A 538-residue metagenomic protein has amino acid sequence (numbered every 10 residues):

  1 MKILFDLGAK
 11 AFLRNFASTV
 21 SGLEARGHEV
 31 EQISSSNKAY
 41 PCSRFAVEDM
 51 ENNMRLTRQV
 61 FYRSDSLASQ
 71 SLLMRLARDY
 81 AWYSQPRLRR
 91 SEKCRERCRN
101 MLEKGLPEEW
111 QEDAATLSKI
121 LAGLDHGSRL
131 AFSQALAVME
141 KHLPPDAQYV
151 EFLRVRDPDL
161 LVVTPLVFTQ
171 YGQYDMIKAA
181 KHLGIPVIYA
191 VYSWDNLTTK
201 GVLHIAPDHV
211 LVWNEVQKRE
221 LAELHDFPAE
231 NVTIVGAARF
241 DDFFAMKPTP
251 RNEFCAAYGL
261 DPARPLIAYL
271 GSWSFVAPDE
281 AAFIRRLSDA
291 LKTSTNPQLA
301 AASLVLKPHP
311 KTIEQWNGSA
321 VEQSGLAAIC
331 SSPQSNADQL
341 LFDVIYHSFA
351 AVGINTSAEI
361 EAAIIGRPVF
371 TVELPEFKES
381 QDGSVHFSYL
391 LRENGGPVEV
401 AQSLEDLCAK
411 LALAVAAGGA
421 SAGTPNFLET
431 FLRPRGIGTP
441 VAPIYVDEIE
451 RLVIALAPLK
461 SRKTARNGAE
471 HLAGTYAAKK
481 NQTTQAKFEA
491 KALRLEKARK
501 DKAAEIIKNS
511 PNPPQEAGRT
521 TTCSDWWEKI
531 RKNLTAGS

Functional and structural regions predicted by a protein language model:
K2-L4, V150-Q170, F349-G353: Short N-terminal targeting/anchoring amphipathic segment
F5-A17, L166-Q170, V276-P278: A short, glycine/small-residue-rich beta-strand->loop->alpha-helix junction that serves as a flexible
A11, A25-V150, R154-V155, H471 (+1 more regions): Conserved N-terminal ligand/cofactor-binding loop architecture of enzyme catalytic domains
N52-T57, L136-A147, L160, T164-Y171 (+1 more regions): Active-site-proximal region of nucleotide-activated glycan assembly enzymes, centered on histidine/acidic-rich loops
L153-R154, K311-I360, I365: Donor nucleotide-activated moiety binding/catalytic core segment of transferases that use nucleotide-activated donors
H204-P207, F227-A229, I234, N355-P434: Catalytic binding pocket for nucleotide-activated donors in carbohydrate/polymer assembly enzymes
F240-S324, A328-S331, I437, R462-A465: Conserved catalytic-core segment of nucleotide-activated headgroup transferases in glycan assembly
G271-F275, N394-S538: C-terminal amphipathic helix plus adjacent low-complexity, charged tail appended to glycosyltransferase catalytic
